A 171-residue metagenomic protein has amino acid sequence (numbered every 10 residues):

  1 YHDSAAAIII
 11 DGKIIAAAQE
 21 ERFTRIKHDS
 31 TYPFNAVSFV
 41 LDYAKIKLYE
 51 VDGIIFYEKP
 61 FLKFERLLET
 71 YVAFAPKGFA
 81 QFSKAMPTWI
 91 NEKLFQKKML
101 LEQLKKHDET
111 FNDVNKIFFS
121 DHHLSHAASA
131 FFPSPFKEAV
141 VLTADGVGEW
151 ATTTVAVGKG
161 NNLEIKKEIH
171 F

Functional and structural regions predicted by a protein language model:
Y1-F171: Short acidic/glycine-rich loops and adjacent helix/strand connectors that line catalytic pockets where negatively
